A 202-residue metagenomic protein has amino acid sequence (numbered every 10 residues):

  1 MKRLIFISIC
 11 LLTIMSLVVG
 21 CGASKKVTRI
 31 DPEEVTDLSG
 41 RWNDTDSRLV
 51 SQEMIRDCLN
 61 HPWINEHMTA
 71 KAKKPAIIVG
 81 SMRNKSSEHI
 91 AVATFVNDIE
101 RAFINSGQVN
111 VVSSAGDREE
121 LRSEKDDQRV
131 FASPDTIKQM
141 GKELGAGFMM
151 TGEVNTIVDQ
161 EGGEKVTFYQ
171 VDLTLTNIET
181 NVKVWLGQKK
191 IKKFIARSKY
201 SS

Functional and structural regions predicted by a protein language model:
M1-C21: Sec-dependent bacterial lipoprotein signal peptides
M15-R41, S201-S202: Bacterial Sec signal peptide processing site at the extreme N-terminus
G22-V27, G147-K199: Amphipathic beta-strand/beta-sheet edge segments enriched in Tyr/Trp
R29-W63: N-terminal leader/capping segments at the start of a protein or of a new domain
S39-V50, K71, S87-A91, F95 (+5 more regions): Extracytoplasmic/periplasmic, Sec-exported soluble proteins
Q52-V130, T180-L186: N-terminal segment of the mature soluble domain
E53-C58, A76-M82, F131-Q160: A short, hydrophobic beta-strand-centered structural micro-motif
D117-T136, Q160-I178: A short, terminal or domain-edge coil/loop segment
